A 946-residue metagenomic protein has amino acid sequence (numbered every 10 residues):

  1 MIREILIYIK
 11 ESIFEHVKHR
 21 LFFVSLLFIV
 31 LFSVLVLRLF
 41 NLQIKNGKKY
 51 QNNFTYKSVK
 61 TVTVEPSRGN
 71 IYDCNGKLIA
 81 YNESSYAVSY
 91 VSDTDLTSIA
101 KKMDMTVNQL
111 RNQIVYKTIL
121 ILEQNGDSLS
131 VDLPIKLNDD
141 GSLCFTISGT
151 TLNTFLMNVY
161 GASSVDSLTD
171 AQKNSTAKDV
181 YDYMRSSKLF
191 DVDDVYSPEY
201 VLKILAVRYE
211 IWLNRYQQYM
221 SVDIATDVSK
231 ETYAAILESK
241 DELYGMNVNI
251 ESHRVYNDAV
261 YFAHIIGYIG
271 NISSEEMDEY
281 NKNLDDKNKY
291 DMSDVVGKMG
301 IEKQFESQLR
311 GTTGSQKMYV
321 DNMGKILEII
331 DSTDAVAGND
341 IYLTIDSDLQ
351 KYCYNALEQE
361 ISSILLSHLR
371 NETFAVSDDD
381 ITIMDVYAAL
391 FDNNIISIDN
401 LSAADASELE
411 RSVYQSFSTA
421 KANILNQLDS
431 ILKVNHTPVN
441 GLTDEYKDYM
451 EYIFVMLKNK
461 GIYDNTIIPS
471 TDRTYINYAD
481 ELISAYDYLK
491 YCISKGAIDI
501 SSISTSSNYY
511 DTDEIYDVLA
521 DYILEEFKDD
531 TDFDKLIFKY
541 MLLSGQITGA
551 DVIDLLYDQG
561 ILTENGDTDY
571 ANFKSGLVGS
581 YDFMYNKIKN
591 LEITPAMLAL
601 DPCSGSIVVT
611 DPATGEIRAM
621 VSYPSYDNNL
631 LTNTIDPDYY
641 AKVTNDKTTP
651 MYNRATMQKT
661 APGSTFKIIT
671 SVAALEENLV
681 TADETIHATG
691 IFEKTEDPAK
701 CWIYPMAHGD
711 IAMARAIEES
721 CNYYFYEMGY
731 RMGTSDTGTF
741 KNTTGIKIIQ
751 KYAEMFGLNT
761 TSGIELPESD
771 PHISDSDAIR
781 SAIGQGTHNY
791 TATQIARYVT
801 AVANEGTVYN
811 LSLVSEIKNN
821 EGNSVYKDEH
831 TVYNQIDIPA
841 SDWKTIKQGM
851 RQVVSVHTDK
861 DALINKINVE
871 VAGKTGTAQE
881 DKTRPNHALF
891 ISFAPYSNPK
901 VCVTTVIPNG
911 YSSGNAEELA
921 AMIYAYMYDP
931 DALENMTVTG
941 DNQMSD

Functional and structural regions predicted by a protein language model:
M1-I588, P595-S606, P612, S625 (+5 more regions): Membrane-proximal periplasmic segments of bacterial cell-envelope enzymes, especially penicillin-binding proteins
R38, G76, V115-K117, I236 (+9 more regions): Active-site SXXK
R68, S85, R111-V115, I119 (+18 more regions): Extracytoplasmic/secreted envelope proteins and their assembly/folding machinery, especially bacterial periplasmic
G69-Y72, V255-N257, A263-N281, S293-M299 (+5 more regions): Active-site beta-strand/loop architecture of penicillin-binding DD-peptidases
L78, T614-I617, V808, S824: Hydrophobic "anchor" residues
G338-D340, I381-K433, M651-N653, V680-I749 (+1 more regions): Conserved catalytic neighborhood of penicillin-recognizing serine enzymes
N339-T344, A599-G605, D638-F666, A682-I686 (+2 more regions): Short active-site loop at a secondary-structure junction that contains or immediately precedes the catalytic residue(s)
N629-L631, F666, L675-T695, G806-I817: Short, well-structured active-site flanking segments
